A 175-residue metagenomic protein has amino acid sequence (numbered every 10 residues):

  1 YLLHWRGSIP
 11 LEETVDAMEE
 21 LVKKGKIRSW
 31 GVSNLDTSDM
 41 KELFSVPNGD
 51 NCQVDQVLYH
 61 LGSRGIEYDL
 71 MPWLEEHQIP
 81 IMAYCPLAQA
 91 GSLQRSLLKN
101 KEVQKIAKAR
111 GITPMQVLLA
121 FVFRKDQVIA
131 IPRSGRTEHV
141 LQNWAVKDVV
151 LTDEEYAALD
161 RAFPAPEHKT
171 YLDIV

Functional and structural regions predicted by a protein language model:
L3-V175: Beta/alpha (TIM)-barrel catalytic core signal, keyed to glycine-rich beta->alpha loops juxtaposed to Asp/Glu that bind
